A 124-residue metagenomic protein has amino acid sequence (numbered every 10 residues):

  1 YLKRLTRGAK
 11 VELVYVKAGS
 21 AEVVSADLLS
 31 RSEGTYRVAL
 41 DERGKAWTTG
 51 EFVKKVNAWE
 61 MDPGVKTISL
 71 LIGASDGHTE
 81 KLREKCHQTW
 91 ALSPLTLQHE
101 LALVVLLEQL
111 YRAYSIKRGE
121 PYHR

Functional and structural regions predicted by a protein language model:
Y1, V24, T48-K55, H78 (+2 more regions): Amphipathic alpha-helical interface surfaces
Y1-A9: Long, amphipathic alpha-helical "stalk/connector" segments that mediate intersubunit docking and mechanical coupling
L2-K3, L29-S30, E60, K81-L82: Short secondary-structure boundary/capping segments
G8-S69: S-adenosyl-L-methionine/SAH cofactor-binding core of RNA-modifying enzymes
G44, D76-G77: Conserved nucleotide-binding/hydrolysis micro-motifs of P-loop NTPases
G73: Rossmann-fold NAD(P)-binding glycine/threonine-rich loop
E80-R124: Structured adenosyl-cofactor binding patch, chiefly the S-adenosyl-L-methionine
